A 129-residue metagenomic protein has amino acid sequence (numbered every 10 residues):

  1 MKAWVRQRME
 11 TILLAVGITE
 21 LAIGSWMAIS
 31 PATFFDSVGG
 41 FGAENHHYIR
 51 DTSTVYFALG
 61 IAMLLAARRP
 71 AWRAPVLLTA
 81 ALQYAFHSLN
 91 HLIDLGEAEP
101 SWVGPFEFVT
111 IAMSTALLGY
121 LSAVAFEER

Functional and structural regions predicted by a protein language model:
M1-R6: Short, Lys/Arg-rich, polar N-terminal cytosolic tail immediately upstream of the first transmembrane signal-anchor
R8-I12, E20-H46: Membrane-helix boundary elements
A22-I23, N45-L65, L82: Core segments of alpha-helical transmembrane spans in multipass integral membrane proteins
G39-E44, E99-T110: Non-cytosolic membrane-interface motifs at loop->transmembrane helix junctions
I61-P75: Juxtamembrane helix-break-helix junctions at the cytosolic face of small multi-pass alpha-helical membrane proteins
A67, L89-F106: Membrane-helix boundary connector in multi-pass membrane proteins
V76-H91, A112-L117: Hydrophobic alpha-helical membrane segments
M113-R129: Membrane-water interface at the C-terminal end of transmembrane alpha helices
